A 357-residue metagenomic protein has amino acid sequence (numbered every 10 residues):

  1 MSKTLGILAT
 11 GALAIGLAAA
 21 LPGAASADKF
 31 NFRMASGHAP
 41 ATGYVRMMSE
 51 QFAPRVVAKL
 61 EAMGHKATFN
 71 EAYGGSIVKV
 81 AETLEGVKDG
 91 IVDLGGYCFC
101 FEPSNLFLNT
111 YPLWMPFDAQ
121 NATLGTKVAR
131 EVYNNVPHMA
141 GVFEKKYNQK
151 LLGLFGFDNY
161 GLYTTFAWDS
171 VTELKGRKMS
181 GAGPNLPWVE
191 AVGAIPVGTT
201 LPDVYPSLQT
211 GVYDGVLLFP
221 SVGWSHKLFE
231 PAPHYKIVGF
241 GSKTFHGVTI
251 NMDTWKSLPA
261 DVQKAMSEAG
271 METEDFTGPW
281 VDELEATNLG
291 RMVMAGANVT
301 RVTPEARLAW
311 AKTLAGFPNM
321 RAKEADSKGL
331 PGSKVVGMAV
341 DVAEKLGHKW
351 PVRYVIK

Functional and structural regions predicted by a protein language model:
M1-G11: Bacterial N-terminal signal peptides that target proteins for export
A9-A20: Bacterial N-terminal signal peptides
T10-A12, S26-T126, M139-K357: N-terminal secretory/targeting leader peptides
A20-S26: Signal peptide processing junction and immediate N-terminal pro/mature segment of secreted/exported proteins
K127-E131: Ser/Thr/Gly-rich flexible loops in soluble cytosolic domains mediating phosphotransfer, phosphorylation
Y133-N135: Core domains of carbohydrate- and sulfate-ester-processing enzymes
